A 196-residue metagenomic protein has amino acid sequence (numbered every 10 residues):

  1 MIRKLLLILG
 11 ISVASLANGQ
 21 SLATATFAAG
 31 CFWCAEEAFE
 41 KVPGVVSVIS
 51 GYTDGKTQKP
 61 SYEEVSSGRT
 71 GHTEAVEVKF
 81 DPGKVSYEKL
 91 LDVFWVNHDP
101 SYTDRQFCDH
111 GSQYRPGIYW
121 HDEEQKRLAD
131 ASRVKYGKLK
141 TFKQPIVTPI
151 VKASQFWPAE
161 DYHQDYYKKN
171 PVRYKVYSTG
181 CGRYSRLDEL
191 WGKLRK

Functional and structural regions predicted by a protein language model:
M1-I2, G10: Short, low-complexity, intrinsically disordered N-terminal peptides in bacterial proteins
I2, N18-K196: Flexible coil/turn and secondary-structure edge motifs
L7-G19: Hydrophobic h-region of N-terminal signal peptides that target proteins for export in Gram-negative bacteria
